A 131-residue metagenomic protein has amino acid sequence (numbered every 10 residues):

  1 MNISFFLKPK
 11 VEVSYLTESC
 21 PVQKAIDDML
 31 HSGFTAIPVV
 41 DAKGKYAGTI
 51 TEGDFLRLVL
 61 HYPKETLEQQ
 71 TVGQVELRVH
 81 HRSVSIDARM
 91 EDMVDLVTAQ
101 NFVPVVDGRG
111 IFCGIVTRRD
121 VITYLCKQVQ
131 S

Functional and structural regions predicted by a protein language model:
M1-V13, E68-H80: Bateman (tandem CBS) regulatory domains
Y15-G33, V40-K43, R82-Q100, V106-R109 (+1 more regions): The conserved cystathionine-beta-synthase
F34, P38, Y46-H61, A99 (+1 more regions): Short beta->alpha transition motifs characteristic of CBS
H61, L77, R82-V84: Regulatory sensory and allosteric helical modules in signal-transduction proteins and certain transcription factors
